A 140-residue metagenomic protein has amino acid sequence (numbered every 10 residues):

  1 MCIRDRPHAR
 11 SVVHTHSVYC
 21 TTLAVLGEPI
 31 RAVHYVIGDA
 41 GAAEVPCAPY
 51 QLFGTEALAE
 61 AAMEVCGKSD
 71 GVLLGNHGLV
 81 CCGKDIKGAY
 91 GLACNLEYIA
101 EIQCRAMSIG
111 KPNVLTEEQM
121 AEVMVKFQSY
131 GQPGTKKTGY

Functional and structural regions predicted by a protein language model:
R4-Y140: Glycine-rich flexible loops
